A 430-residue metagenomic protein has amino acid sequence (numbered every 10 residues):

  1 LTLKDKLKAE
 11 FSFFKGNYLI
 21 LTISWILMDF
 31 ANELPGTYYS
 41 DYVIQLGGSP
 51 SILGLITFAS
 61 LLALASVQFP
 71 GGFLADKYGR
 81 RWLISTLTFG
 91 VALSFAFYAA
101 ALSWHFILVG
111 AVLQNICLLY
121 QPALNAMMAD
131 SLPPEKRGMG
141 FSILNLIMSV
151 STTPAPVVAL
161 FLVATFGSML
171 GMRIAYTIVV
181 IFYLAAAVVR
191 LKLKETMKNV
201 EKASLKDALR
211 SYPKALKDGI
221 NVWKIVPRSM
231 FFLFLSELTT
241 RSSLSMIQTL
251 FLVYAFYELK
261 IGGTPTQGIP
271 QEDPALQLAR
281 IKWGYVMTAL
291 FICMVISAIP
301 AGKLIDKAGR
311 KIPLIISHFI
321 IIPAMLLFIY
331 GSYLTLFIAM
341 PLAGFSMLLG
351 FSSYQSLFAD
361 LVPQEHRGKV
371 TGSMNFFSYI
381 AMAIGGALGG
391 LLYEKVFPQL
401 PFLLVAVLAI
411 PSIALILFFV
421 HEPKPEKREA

Functional and structural regions predicted by a protein language model:
L1-K15, M197-L235, A430: Juxtamembrane intracellular "pre-TM" segments in multi-pass secondary transporters
D5-A65, S229-D273: Helix-loop boundary and gating motifs at the non-cytosolic
I26, S94, H105-L119, T335-L349: Hydrophobic core of transmembrane alpha-helices in multi-pass small-molecule transporters, especially MFS/SLC-type
V67-G79, V163, I296-G309, Y393: Helix-to-loop junctions at the C-terminal end of transmembrane segments in multipass secondary transporters
W82-F97, I312-L327: Structural signature of the two symmetry-related core transmembrane helices
G110-M148: Cytoplasmic helix-loop-helix junction between adjacent transmembrane helices in 12-TM secondary transporters
S142-L160, N375-G386: Glycine-rich segments within core transmembrane alpha-helices of 12-TM secondary carriers
V180-K202, S412-V420: C-terminal membrane-cytosol helix-exit motif in multi-pass small-molecule transporters
